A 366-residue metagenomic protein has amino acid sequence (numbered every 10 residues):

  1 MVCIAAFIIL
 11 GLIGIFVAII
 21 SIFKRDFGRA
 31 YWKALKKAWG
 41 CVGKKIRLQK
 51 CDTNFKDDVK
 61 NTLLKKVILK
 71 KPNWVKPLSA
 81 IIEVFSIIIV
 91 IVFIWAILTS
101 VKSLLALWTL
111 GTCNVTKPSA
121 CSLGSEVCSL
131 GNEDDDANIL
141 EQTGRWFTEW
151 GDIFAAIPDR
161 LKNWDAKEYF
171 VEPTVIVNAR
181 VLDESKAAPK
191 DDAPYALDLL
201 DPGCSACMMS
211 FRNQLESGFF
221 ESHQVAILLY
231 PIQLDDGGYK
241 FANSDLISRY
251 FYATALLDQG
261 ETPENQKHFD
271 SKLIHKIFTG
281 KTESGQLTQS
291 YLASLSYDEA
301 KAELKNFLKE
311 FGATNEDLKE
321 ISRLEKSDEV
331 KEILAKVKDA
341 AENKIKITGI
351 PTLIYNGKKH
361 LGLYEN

Functional and structural regions predicted by a protein language model:
M1-T53: Hydrophobic alpha-helical segments
I8-I13, K45, E83-I94: Hydrophobic alpha-helical membrane-embedded or membrane-associated segments
S21-K24, I91-T109: Membrane-interface motif at the C-terminal end of an N-terminal transmembrane signal
K45-N61, C121-G131: Cytosolic juxtamembrane regulatory segments of multi-pass membrane proteins
D58-F93: Loop-to-transmembrane boundary segments
S103-D245, K326, V330-K346: Extracytoplasmic thiol/disulfide redox context detector
M208-K301, K305, T348: Structural alpha/beta surface segment adjacent to cysteine/selenocysteine redox centers across thiol/disulfide enzymes
D298, A302-N366: C-terminal cap of thioredoxin/glutaredoxin-like
